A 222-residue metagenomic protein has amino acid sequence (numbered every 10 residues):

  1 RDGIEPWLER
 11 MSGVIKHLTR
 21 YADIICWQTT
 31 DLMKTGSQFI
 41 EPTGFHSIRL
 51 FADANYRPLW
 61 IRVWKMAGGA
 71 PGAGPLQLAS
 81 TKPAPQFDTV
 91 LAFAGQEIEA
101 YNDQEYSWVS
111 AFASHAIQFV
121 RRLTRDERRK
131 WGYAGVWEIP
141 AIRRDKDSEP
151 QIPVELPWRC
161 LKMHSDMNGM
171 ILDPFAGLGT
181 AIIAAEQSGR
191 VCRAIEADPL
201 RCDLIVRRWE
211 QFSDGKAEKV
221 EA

Functional and structural regions predicted by a protein language model:
R1-C202: Core catalytic lobe of class I
S165-N168, W209, S213: Alpha-helix capping/termination and helix-coil
L200-Q211: Short alpha-helix adjacent to the SAM-binding motif of class I
E210-A222: Conserved phosphoryl-transfer catalytic core
